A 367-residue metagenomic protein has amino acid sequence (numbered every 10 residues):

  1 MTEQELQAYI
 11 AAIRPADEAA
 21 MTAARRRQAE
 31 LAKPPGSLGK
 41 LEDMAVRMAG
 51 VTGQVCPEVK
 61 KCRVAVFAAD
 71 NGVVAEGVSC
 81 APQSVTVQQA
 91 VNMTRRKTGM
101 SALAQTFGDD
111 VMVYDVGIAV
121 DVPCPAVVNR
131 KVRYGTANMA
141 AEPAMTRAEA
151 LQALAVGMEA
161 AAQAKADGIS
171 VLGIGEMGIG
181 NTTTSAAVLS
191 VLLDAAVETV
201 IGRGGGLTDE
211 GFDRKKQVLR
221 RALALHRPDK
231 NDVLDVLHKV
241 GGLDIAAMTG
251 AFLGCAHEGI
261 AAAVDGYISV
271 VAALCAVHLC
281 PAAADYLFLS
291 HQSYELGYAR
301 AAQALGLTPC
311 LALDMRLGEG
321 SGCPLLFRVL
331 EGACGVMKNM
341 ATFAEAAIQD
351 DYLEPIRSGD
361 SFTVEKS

Functional and structural regions predicted by a protein language model:
M1-S367: N-terminal loops that bind phosphate or other acidic moieties and the adjacent beta-alpha structural core
